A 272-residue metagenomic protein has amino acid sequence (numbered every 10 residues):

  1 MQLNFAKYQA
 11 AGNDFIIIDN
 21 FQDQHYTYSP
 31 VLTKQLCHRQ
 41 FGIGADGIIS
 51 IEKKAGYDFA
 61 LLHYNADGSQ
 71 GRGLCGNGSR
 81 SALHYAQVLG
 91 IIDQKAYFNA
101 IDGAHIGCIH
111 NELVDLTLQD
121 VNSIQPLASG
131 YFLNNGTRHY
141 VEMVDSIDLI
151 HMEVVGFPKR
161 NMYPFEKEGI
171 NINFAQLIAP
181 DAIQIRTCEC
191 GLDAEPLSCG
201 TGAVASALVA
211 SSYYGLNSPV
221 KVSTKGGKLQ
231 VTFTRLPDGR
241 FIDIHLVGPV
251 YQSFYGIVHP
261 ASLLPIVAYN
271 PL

Functional and structural regions predicted by a protein language model:
M1-N111, L133, V141-L272: A glycine-rich beta-to-alpha transition motif near the start of alpha/beta enzyme domains, typified by
L116-S129, I150-K159: Active-site glycine-rich loop that binds ribose-phosphate moieties when present
